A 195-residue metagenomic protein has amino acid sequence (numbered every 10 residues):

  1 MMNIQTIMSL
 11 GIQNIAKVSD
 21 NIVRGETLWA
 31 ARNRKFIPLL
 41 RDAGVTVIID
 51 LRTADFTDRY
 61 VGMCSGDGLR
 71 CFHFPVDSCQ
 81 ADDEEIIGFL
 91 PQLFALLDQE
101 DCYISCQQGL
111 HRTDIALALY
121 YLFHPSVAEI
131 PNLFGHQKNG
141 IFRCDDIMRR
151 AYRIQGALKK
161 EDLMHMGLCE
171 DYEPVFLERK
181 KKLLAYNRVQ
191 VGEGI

Functional and structural regions predicted by a protein language model:
M1-Y103, I115-I195: Cys-dependent protein tyrosine phosphatase-like superfamily
H111: Short Cys/His-centered divalent metal-binding micro-motifs
